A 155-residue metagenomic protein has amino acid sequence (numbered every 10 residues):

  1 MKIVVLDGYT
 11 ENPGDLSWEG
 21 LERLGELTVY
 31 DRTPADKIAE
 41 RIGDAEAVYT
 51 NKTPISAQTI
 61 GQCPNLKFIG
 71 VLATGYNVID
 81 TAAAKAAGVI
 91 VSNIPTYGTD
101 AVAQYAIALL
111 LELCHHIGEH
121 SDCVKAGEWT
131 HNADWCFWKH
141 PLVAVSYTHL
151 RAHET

Functional and structural regions predicted by a protein language model:
M1-A45: N-terminal glycine-/charge-rich "phosphate-binding" loop or analogous flexible N-terminal tail
D31, L72-A73, I90-D100: Short beta->alpha connector loops at strand-helix junctions that form conserved, small/polar/Pro-enriched
R41-G43, I60-C63, L142: A short, aliphatic-rich alpha-helical micro-motif
V78-A87: Rossmann-fold NAD(P)-binding glycine/threonine-rich loop
A87, P95-V145: Phosphate-binding beta-alpha-beta segment of Rossmann-like dinucleotide-binding domains, i.e., the NAD(P)
T148-T155: Conserved small/polar residues in nucleotide/adenosyl-binding loops
